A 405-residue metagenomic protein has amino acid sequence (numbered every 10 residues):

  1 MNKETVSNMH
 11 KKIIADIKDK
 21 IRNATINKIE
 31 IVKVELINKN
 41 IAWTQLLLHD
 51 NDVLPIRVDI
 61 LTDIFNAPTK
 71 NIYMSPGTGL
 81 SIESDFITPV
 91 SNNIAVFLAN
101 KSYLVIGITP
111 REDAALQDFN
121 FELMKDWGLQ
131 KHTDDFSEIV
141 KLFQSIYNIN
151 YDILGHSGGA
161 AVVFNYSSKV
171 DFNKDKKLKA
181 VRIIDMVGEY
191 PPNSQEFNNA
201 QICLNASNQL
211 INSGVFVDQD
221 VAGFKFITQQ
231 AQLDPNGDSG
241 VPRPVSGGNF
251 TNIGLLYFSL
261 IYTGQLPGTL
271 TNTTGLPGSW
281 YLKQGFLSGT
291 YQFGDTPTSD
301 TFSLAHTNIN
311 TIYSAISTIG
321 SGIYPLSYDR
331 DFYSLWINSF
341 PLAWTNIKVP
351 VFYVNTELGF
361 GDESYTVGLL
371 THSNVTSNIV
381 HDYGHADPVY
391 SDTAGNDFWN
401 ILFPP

Functional and structural regions predicted by a protein language model:
K20-F65: N-terminal cap/lid segment of alpha/beta-hydrolase-fold proteins
F65-R111: Short, surface-exposed "cap/lid" segments of acyl-processing enzymes
M124-Q144: Alpha/beta-hydrolase active-site loop
L154-G159, V163: Gly/Ala-rich beta-loop-alpha elbow adjacent to hydrolase catalytic centers
R182-P191: Active-site nucleophile loop of the alpha/beta-hydrolase fold
F197-V349: Alpha/beta-hydrolase
V354-V380: Conserved loop-alpha-helix segment in the C-terminal half of the alpha/beta-hydrolase fold that carries the catalytic
N374-P405: Catalytic active-site module of serine/aspartate enzymes centered on a nucleophile-bearing elbow/loop
